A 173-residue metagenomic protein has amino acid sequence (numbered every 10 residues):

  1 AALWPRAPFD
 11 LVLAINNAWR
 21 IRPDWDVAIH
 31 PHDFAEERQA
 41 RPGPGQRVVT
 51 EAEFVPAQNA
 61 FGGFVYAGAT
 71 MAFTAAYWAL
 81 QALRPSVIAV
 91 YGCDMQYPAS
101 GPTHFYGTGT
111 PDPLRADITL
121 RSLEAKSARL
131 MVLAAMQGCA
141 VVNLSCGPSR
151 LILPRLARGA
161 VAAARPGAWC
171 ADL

Functional and structural regions predicted by a protein language model:
A1-L173: Metal-ion/cofactor- or nucleotide/acyl-coenzyme-handling active-site neighborhoods
